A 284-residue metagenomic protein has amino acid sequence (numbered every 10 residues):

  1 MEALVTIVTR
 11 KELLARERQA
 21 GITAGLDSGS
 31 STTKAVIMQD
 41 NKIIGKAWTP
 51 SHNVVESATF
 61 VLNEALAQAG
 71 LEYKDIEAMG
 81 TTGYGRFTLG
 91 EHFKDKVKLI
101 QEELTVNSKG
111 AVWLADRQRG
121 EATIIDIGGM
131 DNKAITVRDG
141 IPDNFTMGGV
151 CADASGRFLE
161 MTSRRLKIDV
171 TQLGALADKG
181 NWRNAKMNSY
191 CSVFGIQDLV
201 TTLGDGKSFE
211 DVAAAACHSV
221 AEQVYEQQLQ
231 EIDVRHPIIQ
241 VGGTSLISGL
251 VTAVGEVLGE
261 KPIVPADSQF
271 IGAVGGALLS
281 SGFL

Functional and structural regions predicted by a protein language model:
A3-R18, F87-I125, K133, V137-G140 (+2 more regions): Conserved phosphate-binding catalytic cores of ATP/NTP-utilizing and phosphoryl-transfer enzymes
I7-I44, G120-R138, W182-A185: Gly/Thr-rich phosphate-binding beta-strand-loop-beta motif of the actin/hexokinase/Hsp70
A20-E64, P142-C151: Short glycine-rich, Thr/Ser-proximal phosphate-binding strand/loop in the N-terminal lobe of ATP-dependent enzymes
N53, D139-K179, L278: Glycine-rich phosphate-binding loop plus the immediately following alpha-helix
T82-G85, Q228-V257, S268-G272: Glycine-rich phosphate-binding loops at beta-strand->alpha-helix junctions
V97-V106, G255-V274: Conserved phosphate-binding/catalytic loops in two-lobed NTP-binding clefts
K109-W113, G156-E160, T252, P265-L284: Glycine-rich phosphate-binding/hydrolytic loop that grips phosphoryl groups
G195-Q230, Q269: Adenine-nucleotide phosphate-binding core of ATP-dependent small-molecule kinases
